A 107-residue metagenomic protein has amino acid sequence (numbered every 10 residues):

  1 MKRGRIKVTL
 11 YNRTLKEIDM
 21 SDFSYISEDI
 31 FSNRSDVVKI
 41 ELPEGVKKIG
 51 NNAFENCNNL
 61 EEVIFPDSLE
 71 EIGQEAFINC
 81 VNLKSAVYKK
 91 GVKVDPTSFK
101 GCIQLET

Functional and structural regions predicted by a protein language model:
M1-K2, V8-Y25, S35-K48, N58-E71 (+2 more regions): Structural signature of tandem-repeat unit edges
V8, E28-I30, G50-A53, G73-A76 (+1 more regions): Consensus positions within tandem repeat domains that build extended binding/scaffold surfaces
